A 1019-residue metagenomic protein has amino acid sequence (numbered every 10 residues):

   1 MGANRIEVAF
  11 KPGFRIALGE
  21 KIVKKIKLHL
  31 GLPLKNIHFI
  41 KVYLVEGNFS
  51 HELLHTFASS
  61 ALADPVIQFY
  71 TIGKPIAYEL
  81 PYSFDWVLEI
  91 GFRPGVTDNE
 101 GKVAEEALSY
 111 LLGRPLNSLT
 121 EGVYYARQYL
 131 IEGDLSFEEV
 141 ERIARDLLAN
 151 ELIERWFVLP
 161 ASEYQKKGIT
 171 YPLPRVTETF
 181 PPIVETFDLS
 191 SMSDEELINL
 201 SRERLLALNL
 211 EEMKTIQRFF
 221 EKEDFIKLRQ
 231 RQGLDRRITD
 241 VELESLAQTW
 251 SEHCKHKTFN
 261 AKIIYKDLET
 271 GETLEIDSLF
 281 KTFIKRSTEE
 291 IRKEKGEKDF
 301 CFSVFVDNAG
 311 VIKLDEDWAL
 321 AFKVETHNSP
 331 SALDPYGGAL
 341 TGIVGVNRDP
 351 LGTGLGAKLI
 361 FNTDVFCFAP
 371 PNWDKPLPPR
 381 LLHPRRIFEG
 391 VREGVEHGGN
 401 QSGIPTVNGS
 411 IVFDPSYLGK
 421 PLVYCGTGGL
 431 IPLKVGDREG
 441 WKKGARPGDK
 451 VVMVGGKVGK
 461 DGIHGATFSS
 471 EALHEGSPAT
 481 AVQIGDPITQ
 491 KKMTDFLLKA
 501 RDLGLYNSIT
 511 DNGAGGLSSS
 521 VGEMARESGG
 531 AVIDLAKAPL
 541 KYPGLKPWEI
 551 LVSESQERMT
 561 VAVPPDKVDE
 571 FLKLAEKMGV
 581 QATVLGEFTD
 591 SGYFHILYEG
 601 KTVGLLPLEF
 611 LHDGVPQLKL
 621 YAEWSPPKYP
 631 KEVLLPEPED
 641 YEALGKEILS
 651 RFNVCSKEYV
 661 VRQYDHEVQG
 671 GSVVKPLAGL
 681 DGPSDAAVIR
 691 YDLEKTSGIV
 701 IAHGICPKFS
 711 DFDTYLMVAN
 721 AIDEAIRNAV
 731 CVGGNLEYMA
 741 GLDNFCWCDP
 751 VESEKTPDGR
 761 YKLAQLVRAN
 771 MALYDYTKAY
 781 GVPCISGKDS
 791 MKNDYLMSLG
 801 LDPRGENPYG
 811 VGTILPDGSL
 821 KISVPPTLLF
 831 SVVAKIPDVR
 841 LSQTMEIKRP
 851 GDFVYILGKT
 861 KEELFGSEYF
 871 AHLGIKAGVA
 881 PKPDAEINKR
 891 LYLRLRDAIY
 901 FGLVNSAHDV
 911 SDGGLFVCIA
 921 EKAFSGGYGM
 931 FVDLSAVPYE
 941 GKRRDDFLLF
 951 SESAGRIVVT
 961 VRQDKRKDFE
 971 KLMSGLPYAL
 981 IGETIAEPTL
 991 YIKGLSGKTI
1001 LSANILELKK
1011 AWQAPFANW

Functional and structural regions predicted by a protein language model:
G2-P12, F39-L44, Y82-P94, R127-Y129 (+1 more regions): Short glycine-/aliphatic-rich beta-strand segments at the starts of folded cytosolic domains
E7-K11, L44-N48, E89-G91, L130-D134 (+2 more regions): Short hydrophobic/aromatic beta-strand micro-patches that form the beta-sheet surface supporting nucleotide- or nucleic
E7-L18, F49, E89-K102, D134-L135 (+3 more regions): Short, surface-exposed ligand-recognition loops at beta-strand->loop->(often short) alpha-helix junctions that present
E20, K24, E52-Q68, D98-Y110 (+2 more regions): Non-catalytic interaction/regulatory segments
K21-P81: Acidic (E/D-rich), amphipathic helical modules within compact regulatory domains
L34, G95-T97, N150-W1019: Glycine/proline-enriched, intrinsically flexible loops and inter-domain linkers
I37-F39, E105, Y110-R127, E132: Interaction-mediating elements
I67-Q68, I72-L119: Short, solvent-exposed interaction modules
